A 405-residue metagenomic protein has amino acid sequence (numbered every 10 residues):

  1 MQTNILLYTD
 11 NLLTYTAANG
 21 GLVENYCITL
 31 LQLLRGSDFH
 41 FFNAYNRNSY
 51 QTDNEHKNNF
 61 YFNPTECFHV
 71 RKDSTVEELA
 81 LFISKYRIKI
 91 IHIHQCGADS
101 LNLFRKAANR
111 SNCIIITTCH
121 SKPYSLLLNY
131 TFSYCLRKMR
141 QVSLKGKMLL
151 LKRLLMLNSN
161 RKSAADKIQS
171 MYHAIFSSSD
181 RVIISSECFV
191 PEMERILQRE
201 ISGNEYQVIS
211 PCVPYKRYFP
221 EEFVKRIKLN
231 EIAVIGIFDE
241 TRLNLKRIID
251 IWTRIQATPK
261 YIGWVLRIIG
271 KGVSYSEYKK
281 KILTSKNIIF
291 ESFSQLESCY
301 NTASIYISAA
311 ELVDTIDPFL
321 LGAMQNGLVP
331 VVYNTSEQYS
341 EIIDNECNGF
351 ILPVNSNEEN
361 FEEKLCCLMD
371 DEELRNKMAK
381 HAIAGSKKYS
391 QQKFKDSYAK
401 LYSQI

Functional and structural regions predicted by a protein language model:
L6-Y8, I183, V224-L243, I249-W252: Conserved donor-binding/catalytic core segment of Leloir-type glycosyltransferases
T9-A17, T29-D73, F189, N204-E205 (+1 more regions): N-terminal strand-loop element at the rim of the active site of nucleotide-sugar-dependent glycosyltransferases
P123, M139-V182: Membrane-proximal helix-turn-helix segments that form the acceptor-binding/catalytic region of lipid-linked
R161-N204, E277: A short, active-site helix/loop in glycosyltransferases that binds the activated sugar's phosphate group
E194, V208-L229, I405: Acidic anion/phosphate-binding donor-loop and adjacent secondary structure in glycosyltransferase catalytic cores
S276-F293: Nucleotide-activated donor-binding/catalytic signature segment of Leloir-type glycosyltransferases, i.e., the conserved
N301-T315, L328: Acidic donor-binding loop of glycosyltransferase active sites
V329-Y333: Short hydrophobic beta-strand element within catalytic cores of glycosyltransferases and related nucleotide-activated
